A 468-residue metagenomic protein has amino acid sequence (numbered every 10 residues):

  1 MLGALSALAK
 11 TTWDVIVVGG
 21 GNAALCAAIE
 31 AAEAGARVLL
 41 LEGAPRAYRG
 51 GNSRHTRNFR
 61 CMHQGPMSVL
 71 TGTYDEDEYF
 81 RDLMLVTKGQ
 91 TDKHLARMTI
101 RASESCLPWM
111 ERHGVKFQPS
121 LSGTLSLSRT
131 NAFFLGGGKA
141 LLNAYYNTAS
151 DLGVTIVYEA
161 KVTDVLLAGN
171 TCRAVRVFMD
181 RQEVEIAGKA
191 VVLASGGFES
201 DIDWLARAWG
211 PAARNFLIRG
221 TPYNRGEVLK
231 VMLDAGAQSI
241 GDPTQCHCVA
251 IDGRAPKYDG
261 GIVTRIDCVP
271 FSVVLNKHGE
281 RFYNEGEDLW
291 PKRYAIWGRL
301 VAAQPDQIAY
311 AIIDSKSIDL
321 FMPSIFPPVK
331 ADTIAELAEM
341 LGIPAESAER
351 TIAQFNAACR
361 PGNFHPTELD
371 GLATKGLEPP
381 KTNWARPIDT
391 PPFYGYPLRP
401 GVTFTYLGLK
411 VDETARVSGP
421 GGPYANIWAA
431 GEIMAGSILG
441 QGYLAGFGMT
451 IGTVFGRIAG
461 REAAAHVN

Functional and structural regions predicted by a protein language model:
M1-V15, E33, I438, G442 (+1 more regions): Extreme N-terminal leader/targeting segments of oxidoreductases
L8-A23, L39: Beta1/beta-strand and adjacent pyrophosphate-binding region of the FAD-binding site in flavoprotein oxidoreductases
K10-W13, D180-A190, P423: Core beta-strand elements of the Rossmann-like FAD/NAD(P) dinucleotide-binding domain in flavoenzyme oxidoreductases
R37, G43-T155, E159, S272-R281 (+4 more regions): Conserved N-terminal/central alpha/beta ligand/cofactor-binding core
Y158-T171: A conserved short coil-to-beta-strand element within the FAD-binding core of flavoproteins
Q182, I186-D252, M449, I458 (+1 more regions): Glycine-rich loop(s) and the adjacent beta-strand/alpha-helix scaffold that form part
R225, L229-E349: An anion/pyrophosphate-binding glycine-rich loop and adjacent beta-alpha core in soluble alpha-beta enzymes
S347-Q441: A glycine-rich dinucleotide-binding beta-alpha-beta segment and adjacent secondary-structure elements that constitute
